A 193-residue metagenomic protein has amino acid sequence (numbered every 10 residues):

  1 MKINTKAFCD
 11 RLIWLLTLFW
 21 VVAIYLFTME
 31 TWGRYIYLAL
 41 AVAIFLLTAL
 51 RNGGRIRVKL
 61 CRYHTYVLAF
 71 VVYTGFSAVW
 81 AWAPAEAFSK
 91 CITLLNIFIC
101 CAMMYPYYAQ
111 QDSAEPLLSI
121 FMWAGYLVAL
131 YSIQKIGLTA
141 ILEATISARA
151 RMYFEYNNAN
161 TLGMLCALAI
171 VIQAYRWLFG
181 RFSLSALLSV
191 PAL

Functional and structural regions predicted by a protein language model:
M1-F76, W82, E86-S89, I99 (+2 more regions): Transmembrane signal-anchor hairpin modules in multi-pass inner-membrane enzymes, especially those that act on
L18-I24, L142-E155: Juxtamembrane membrane-water interface segments that cap and precede transmembrane helices
A69, G75, A102, A150-E155 (+1 more regions): Alpha-helical hydrophobic/aromatic positions enriched in membrane-embedded helices and signal peptides
G75, E115-T145, N157-L193: Alpha-helical transmembrane segments of multi-pass inner-membrane proteins
E86-T93, A148-F154: Non-cytosolic membrane-interface motifs at loop->transmembrane helix junctions
